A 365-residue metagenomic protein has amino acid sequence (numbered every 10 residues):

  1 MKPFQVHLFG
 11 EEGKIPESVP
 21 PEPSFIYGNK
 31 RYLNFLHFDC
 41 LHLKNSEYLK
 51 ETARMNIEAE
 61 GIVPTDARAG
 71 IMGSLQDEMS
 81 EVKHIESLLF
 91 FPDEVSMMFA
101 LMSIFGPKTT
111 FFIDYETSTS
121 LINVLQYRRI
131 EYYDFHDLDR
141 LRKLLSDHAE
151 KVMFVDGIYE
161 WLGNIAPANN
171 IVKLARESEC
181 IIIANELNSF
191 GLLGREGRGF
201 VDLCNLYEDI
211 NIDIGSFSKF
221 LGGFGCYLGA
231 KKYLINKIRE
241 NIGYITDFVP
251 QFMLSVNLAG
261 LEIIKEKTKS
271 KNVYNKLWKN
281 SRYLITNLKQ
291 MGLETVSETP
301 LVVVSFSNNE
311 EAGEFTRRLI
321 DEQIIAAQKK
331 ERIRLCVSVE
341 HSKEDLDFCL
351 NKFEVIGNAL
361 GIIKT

Functional and structural regions predicted by a protein language model:
K2-I62: N-terminal "arm"/small-domain region of PLP-dependent enzymes with the aminotransferase-like
G13, K271-I285, K289-E322, I333 (+2 more regions): Conserved PLP-binding catalytic core of the aspartate aminotransferase-like
E47, E51-M55, R68-I71, D77 (+4 more regions): PLP-dependent enzyme catalytic core of the Aspartate aminotransferase-like
R54-D93, S281: Conserved N-terminal alpha-helix of the aminotransferase class I/II PLP-enzyme fold
L101-T119: Conserved PLP-anchoring active-site segment centered on the Schiff-base-forming lysine
F135-A184: Active-site phosphate-binding strand-loop segment of PLP-dependent enzymes
S178-I181, N188, L193-V296: Active-site C-terminal subdomain of aminotransferase-like
